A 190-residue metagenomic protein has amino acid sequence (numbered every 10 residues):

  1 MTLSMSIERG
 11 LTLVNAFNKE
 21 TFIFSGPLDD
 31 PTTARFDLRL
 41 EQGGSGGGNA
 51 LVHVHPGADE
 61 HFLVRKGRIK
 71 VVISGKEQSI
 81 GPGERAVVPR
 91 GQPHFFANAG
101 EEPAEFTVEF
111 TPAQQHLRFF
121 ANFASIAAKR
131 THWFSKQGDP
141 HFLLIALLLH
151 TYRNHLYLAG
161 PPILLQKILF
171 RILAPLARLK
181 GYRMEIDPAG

Functional and structural regions predicted by a protein language model:
M1-R35, G44-A58, L63, R68-G190: Jelly-roll (double-stranded beta-helix
